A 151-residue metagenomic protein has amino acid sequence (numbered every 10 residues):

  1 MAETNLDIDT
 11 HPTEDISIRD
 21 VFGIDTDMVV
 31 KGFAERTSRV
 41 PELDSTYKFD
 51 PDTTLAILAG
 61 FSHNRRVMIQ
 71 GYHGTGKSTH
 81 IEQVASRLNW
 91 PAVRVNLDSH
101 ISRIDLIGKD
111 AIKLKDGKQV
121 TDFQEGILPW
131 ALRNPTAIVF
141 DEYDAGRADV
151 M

Functional and structural regions predicted by a protein language model:
M1-M151: AAA+ P-loop NTPase catalytic core and its hallmark functional loops
